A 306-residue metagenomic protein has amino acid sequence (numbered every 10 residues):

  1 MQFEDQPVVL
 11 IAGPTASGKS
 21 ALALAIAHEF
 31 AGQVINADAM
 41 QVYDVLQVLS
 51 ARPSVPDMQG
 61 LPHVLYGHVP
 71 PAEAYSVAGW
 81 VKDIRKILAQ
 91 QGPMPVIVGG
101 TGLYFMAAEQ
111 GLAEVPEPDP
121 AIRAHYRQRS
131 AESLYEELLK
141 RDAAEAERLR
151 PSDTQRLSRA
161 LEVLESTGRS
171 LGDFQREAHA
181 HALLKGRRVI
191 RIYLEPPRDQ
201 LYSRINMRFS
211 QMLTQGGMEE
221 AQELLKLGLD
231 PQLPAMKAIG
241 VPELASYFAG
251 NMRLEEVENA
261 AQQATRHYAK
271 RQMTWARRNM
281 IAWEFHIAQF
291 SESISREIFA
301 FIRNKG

Functional and structural regions predicted by a protein language model:
M1-G306: Phosphate/pyrophosphate-binding catalytic cores of soluble transferases and nucleic-acid-acting enzymes
